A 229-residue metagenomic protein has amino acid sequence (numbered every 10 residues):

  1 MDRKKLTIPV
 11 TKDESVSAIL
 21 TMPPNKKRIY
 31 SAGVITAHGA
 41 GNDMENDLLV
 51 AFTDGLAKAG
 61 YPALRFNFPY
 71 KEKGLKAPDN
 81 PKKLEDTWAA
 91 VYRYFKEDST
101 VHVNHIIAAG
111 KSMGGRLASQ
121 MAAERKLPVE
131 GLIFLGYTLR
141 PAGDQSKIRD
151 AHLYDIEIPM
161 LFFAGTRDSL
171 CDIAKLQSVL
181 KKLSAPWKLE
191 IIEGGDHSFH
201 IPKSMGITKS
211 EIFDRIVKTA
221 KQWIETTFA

Functional and structural regions predicted by a protein language model:
T7-H105, F199-I207: Serine-hydrolase catalytic machinery in alpha/beta-hydrolase-like enzymes
I35-G39, G136, A164: The conserved beta1-alpha1 loop
L49, R149, I158, C171-L180 (+1 more regions): Short alpha-helix in the alpha/beta-hydrolase fold that links the catalytic acid
W88-I156: Primarily recognizes the serine-hydrolase "nucleophile elbow" in alpha/beta-hydrolase and SGNH/GDSL folds
D155-E157, F162-A164, D168: Short beta-strand/loop motif that positions the catalytic acidic residue of the alpha/beta-hydrolase fold
R167-C171, H197-S198: Acidic catalytic loop of the alpha/beta-hydrolase fold
L183-I201: Catalytic histidine neighborhood in serine/cysteine hydrolases with alpha/beta-hydrolase-type architecture
S204-A229: Catalytic active-site module of serine/aspartate enzymes centered on a nucleophile-bearing elbow/loop
